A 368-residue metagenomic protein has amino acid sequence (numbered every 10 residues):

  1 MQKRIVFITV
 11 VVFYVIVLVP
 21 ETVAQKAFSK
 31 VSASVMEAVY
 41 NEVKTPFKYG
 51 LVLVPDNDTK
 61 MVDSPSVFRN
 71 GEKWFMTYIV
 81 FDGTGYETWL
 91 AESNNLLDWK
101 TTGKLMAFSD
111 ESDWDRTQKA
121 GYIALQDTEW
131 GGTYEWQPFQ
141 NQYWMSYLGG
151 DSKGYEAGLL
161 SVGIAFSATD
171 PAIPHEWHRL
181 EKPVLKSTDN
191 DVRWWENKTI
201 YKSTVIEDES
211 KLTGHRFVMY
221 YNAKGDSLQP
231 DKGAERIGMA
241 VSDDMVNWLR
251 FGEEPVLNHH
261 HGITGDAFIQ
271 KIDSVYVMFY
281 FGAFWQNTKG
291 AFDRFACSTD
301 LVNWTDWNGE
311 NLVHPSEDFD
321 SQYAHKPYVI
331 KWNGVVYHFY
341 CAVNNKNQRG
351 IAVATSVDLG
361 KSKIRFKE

Functional and structural regions predicted by a protein language model:
M1-R4: Positively charged n-region of N-terminal signal peptides that target proteins for export
F7-T9, Q229: Composition-driven detection of intrinsically disordered, low-complexity segments
T9-V17: Bacterial N-terminal signal peptides
V19-V23: Sec/Tat signal peptide C-region and signal peptidase I cleavage site
Q25-G121, L125-Y201, I206-I263, Q270-Q322 (+1 more regions): Beta-rich carbohydrate-recognition and catalytic domains
P327: Extracellular glycan/ECM-engagement signal in secreted proteins
